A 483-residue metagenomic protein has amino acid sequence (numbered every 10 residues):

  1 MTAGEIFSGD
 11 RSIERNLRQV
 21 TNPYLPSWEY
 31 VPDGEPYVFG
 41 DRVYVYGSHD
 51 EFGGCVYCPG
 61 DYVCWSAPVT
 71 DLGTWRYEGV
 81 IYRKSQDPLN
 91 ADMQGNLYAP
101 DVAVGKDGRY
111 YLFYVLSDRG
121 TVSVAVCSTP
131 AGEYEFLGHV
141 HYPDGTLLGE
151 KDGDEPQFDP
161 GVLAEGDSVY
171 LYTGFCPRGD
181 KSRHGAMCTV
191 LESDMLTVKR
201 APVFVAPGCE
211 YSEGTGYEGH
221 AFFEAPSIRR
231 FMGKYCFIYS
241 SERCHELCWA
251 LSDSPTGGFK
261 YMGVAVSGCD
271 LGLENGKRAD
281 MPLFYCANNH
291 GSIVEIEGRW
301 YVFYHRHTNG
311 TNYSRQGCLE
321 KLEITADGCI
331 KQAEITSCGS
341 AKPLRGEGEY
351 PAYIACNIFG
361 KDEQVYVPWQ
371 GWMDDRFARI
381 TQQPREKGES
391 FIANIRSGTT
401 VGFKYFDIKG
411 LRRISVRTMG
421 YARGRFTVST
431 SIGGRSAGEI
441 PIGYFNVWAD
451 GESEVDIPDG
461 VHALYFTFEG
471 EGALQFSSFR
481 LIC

Functional and structural regions predicted by a protein language model:
M1-E439, G443-C483: Carbohydrate-active catalytic/glycan-binding domains of CAZyme proteins, especially the secreted or lumenal ectodomains
